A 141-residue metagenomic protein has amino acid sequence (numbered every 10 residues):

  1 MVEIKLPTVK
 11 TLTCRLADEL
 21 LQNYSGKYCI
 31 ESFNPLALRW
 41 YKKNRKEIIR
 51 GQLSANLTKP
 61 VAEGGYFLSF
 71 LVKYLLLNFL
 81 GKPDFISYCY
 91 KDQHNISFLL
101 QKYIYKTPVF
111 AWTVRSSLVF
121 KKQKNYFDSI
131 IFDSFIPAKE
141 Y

Functional and structural regions predicted by a protein language model:
M1: Catalytic core of bacterial c-di-GMP phosphodiesterases, primarily the EAL and HD-GYP domains, capturing alpha-helical
I4-Y141: Short loop-to-alpha-helix "cap/lid" segments that border enzyme active sites across diverse enzyme classes
